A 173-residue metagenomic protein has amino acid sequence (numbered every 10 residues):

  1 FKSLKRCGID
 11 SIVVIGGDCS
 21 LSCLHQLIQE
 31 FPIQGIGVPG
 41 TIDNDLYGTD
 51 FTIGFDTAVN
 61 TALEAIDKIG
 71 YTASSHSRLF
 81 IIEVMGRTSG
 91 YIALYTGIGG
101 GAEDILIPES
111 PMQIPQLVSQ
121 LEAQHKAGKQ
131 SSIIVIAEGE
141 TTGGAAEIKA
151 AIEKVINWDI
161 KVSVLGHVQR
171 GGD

Functional and structural regions predicted by a protein language model:
F1-D10, I36: Alpha/propeptide regions of enzymes that mature by internal proteolysis
S3, S11-G16, Q26, F31 (+1 more regions): Accessory alpha-helical/coil subdomains and C-terminal extensions that flank or cap enzyme catalytic cores
S20-L24, D43-Y47, T88-I92: Short, well-ordered, mixed-charge alpha-helical segments that flank or form enzyme active sites
L21, T41-L46, M112-I114, T142 (+1 more regions): Short gly/pro/ser/thr-enriched loop/turn and capping motifs at secondary-structure boundaries
P39, G97, G166: Residue-level signature of catalytic and energy-coupling elements of molecular machines, predominantly ATP/GTP-dependent
G40-D50, S75-S77, G101: Gly-rich Lys/Arg/Thr-decorated short loops/hinges at beta-loop-alpha junctions or inter-strand turns that position
N44, G48-V59, G172-D173: Short beta-strand elements at the ligand-binding edges of bilobed clamshell
I152-V155, I160-D173: C-terminal non-catalytic interaction/assembly regions of soluble proteins
